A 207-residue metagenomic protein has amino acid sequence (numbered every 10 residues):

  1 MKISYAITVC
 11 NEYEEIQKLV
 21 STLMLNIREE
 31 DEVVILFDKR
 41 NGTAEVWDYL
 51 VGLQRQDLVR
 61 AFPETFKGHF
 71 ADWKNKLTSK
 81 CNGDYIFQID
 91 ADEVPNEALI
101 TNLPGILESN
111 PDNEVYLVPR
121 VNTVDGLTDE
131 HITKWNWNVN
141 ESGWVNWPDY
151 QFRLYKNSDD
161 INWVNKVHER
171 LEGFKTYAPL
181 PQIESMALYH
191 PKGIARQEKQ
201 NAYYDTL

Functional and structural regions predicted by a protein language model:
M1-L25: N-proximal low-complexity "stem/linker" segments adjacent to membrane-targeting elements
S21-P63: Acidic donor-binding segment of Leloir-type glycosyltransferases
L25, S79-K80: Solvent-exposed polar/charged
D38, I89-D90: Active-site acidic Asp-centered loop
P63-H69: Short, acidic/glycine-rich phosphate-metal binding loop used to engage nucleotide
F70-T78, V94-L207: Catalytic-site signature of metal-activated, phosphate-bearing donor transferases, centered on the GT-A/GT-A-like
I86: Short aromatic/hydrophobic "clamp" motif used to bind/position activated sugar donors
